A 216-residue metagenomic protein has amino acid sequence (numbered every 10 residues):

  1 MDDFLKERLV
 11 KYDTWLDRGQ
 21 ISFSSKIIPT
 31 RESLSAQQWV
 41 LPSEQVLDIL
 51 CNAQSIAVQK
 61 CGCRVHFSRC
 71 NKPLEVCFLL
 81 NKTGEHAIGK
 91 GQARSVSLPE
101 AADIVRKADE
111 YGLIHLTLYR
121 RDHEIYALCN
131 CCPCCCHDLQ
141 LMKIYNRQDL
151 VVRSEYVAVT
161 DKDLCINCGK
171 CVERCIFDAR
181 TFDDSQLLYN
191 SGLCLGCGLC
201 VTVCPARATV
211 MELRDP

Functional and structural regions predicted by a protein language model:
M1-H86: General detector of N-terminal leader/presequence modules that precede the first folded domain
L41, V96-P99, I166, L195: Conserved active-site and cofactor/substrate-binding residues in soluble primary-metabolism enzymes
D48, I56-L164: Ferredoxin-type iron-sulfur electron-transfer modules and their immediate structural context
L116-A127, Y145-N167, V172-R174, D178-G196 (+1 more regions): Ferredoxin-like iron-sulfur electron-transfer modules
C132, G196-C197: Short, cationic-aromatic polyanion-contact patches
